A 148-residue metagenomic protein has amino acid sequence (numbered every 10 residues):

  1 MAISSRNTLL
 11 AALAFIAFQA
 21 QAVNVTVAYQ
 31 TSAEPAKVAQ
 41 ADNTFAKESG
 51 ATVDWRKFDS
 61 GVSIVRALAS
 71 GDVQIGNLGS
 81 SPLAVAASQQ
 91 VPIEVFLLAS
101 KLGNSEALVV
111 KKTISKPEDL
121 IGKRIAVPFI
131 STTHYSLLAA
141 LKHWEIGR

Functional and structural regions predicted by a protein language model:
M1-L9: Bacterial N-terminal signal peptides that target proteins for export
L9-A11, S32: Residue-level detector of transmembrane insertion/anchoring sites
A17-Q19: N-terminal signal peptide c-region/cleavage motif recognized by signal peptidases
V23-G147: Short, glycine-/small- and polar/acidic-enriched structural segments that line small-molecule recognition paths
